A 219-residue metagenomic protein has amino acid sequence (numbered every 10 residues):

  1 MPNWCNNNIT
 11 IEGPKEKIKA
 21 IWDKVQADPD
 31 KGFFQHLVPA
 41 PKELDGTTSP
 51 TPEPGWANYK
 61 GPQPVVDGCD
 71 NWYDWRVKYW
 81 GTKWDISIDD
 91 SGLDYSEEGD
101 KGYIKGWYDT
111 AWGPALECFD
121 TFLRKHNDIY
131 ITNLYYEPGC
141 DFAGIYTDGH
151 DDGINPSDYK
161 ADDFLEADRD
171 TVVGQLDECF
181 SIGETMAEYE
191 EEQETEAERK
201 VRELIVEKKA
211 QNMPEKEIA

Functional and structural regions predicted by a protein language model:
M1-Q193: Long, contiguous binding/interaction regions
L116-F119, R202, E215: Short amphipathic alpha-helical surface patches that serve as generic macromolecular interface elements
D128, P214-E215: A general structural signal for well-ordered secondary-structure junctions
A197-M213: Short, amphipathic alpha-helical "recognition" segments used to contact nucleic acids or chromatin
I218-A219: Short alpha-helical "recognition helix" segments of helix-turn-helix
